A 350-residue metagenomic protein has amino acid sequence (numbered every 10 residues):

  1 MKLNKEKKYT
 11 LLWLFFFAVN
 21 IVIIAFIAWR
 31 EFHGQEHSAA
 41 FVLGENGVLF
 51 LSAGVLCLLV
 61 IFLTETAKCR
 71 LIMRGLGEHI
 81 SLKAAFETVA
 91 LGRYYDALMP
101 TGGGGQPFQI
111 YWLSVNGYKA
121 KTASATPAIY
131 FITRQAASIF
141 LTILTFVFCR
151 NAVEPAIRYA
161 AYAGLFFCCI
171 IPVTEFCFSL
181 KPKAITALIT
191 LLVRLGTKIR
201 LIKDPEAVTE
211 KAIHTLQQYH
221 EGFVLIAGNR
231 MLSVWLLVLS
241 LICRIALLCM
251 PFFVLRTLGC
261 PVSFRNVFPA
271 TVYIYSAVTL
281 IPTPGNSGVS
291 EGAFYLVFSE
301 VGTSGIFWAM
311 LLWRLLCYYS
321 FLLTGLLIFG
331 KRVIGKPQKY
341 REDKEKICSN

Functional and structural regions predicted by a protein language model:
M1-A90, A156-Y275, W308, L316-N350: Predominantly cytoplasmic-facing regulatory/coupling regions of multi-pass membrane proteins
L63-K68, T101-I110, R265, A277-F294: Transmembrane helix boundary and interhelical junction motifs in multipass membrane proteins
R74-G75, A97, I110-G117, V297-S299: Helix-loop junctions at the membrane interface of multi-pass solute transporters
H79, A90-P107, V115, R200-A207 (+1 more regions): Short intracellular "coupling" helices and adjacent cytoplasmic loop segments at the cytosolic face of multi-pass
K83-A84, T101, G105-Q106, N116-I132 (+1 more regions): Membrane-interface alpha-helices at helix entry/exit sites of multi-pass transporters
L91, Y95-M99, T122-V147, G164-I171 (+1 more regions): Membrane-embedded alpha-helical segments of transport systems, primarily multispan ion/solute transporters
D204-P205, I281-W313: Hydrophobic alpha-helical transmembrane segments in multi-pass integral membrane proteins
